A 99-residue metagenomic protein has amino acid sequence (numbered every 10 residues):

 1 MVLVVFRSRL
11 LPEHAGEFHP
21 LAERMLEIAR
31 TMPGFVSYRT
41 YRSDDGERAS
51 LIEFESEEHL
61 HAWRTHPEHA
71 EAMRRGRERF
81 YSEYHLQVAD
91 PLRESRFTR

Functional and structural regions predicted by a protein language model:
M1-R48, E55-T65, Y81-R99: Short S/T/G/P-rich N-terminal loop/turn motif that feeds into the first structured element of a domain
G76-E78: Arginine/glycine-rich "motif VI" loop of SF2 helicases in the C-terminal RecA-like domain
